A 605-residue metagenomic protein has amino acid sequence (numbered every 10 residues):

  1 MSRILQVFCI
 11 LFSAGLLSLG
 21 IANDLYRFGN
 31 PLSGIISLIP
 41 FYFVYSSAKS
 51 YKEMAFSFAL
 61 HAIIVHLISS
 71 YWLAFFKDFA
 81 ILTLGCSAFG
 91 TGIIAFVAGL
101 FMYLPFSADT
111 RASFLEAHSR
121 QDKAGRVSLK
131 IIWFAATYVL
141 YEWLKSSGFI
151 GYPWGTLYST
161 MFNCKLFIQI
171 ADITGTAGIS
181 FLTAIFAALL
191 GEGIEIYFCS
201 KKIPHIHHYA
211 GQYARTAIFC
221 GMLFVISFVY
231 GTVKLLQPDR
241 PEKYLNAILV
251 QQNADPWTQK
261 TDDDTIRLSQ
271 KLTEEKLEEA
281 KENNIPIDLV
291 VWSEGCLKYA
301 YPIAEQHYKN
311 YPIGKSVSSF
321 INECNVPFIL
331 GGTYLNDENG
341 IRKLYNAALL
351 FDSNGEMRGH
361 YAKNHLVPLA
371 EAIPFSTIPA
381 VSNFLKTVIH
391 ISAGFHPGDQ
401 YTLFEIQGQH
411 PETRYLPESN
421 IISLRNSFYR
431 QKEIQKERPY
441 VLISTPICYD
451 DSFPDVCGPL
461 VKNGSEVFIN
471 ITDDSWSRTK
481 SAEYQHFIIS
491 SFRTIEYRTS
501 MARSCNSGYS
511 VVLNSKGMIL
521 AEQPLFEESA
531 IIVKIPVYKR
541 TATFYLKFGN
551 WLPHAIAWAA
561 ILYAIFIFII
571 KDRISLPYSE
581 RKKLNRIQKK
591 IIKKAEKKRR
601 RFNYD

Functional and structural regions predicted by a protein language model:
M1-L235, T479, C505, L520 (+4 more regions): Membrane-embedded alpha-helical bundles of multi-pass enzymes that act on lipidic or dolichyl-linked glycan substrates
L5, P204-H207, Q407, I422-S423 (+4 more regions): Residues marking helix boundaries in flexible regions
A117, G125-V127, P411-Y415, A595: Low-complexity, intrinsically disordered tandem-repeat tracts enriched in small residues
V233-F548: Soluble catalytic domains of enzymes that build or remodel membrane lipids, polysaccharides, and related
Y578-R601: Basic, mixed-charge low-complexity alpha-helical segments
